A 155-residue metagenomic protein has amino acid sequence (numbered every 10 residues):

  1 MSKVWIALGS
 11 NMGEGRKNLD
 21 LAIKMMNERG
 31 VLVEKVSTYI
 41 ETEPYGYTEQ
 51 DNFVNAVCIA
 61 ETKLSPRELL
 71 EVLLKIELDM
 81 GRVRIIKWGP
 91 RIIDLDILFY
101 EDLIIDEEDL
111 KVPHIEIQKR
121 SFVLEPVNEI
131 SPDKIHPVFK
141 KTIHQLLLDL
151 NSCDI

Functional and structural regions predicted by a protein language model:
M1-V31, S37-E43: N-terminal beta1-alpha1 ligand-phosphate binding loop
V4-I6, A56, L95: Hydrophobic residues positioned within well-ordered beta-strands of beta-sheet architectures
S10, C58-T62, E101-D102: Short beta-strand-to-loop capping motifs
N11, V36, C58, P126: A residue-level signal for conserved active-site and pocket-lining positions in enzyme catalytic cores
G15-A22, A56-E61, R84-K87: A broad, low-specificity signal for short, low-complexity segments enriched in glycine/proline and polar/charged
D20-M26, L69-I76: Short amphipathic alpha-helices in soluble, non-transmembrane regions that often serve as interface/regulatory elements
K35, P44-F53, L64, L70 (+1 more regions): Flexible, gly/pro- and Lys/Arg-enriched active-site loops
